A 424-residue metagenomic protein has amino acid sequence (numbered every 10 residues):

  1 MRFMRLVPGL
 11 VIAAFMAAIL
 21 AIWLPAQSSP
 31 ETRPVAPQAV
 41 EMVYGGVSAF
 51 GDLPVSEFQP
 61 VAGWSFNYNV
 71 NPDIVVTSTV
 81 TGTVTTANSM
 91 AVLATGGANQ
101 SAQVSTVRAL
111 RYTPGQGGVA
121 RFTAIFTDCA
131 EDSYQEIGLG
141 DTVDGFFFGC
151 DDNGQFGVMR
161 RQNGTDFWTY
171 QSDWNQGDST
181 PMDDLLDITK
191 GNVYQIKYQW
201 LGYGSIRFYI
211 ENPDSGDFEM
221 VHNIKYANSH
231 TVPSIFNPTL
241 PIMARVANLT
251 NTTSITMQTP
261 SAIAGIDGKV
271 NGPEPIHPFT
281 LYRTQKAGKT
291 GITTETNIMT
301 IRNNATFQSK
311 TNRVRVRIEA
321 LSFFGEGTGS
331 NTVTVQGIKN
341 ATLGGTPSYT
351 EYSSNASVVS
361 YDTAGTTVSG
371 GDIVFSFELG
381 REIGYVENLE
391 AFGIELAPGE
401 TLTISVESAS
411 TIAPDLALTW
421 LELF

Functional and structural regions predicted by a protein language model:
A39-E57, A227-A305, R313: Ligand-recognition surfaces built from glycine- and aromatic
Y68-S89: Extracellular glycan-recognition surfaces and repeat-rich motifs
L93-F167, R302-V316, A320-S330, N340-G344: Secretory/extracellular carbohydrate-interaction modules and structurally similar beta-sandwich "look-alikes"
T113, A130-N153, G216-F218, P398-T401 (+1 more regions): C-terminal interaction-tip segments
Y134-G191, G365, D372-I383: Glycine-aromatic-enriched beta-strand/loop faces of beta-sandwich-type recognition domains, especially lectin-like
T189-I206, E211-P213: Localized edge beta-strand/strand-to-loop motifs within extracellular or lumenal beta-rich domains
I235-N248, E319-L321, A391-S410: Noncatalytic modules at the cell exterior or secretory-pathway interfaces, chiefly beta-strand-rich lectin/adhesion
E351-F392: Extended, solvent-exposed segments with strong compositional bias
